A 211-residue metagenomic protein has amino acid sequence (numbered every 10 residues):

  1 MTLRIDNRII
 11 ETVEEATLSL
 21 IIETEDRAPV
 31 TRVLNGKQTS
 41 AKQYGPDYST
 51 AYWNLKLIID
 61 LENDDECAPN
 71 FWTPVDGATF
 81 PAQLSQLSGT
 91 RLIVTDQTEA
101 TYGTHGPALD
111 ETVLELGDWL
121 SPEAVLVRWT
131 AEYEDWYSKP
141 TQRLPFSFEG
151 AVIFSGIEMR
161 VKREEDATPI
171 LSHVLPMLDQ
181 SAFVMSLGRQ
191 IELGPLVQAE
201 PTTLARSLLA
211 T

Functional and structural regions predicted by a protein language model:
M1-T104, R189-L209: An ectodomain-focused feature that recognizes extracytoplasmic/extracellular
E23, A151-E158: Short beta-strand-to-coil "C-cap" segments at the C-terminal boundary of structured domains/repeats, marking
Q83-I153: Acidic, glycine-rich flexible loop segments
A124, G156, R160-K162: Residues in flexible loops and secondary-structure boundaries
R160-T211: Intrinsically disordered, low-complexity terminal/linker regions enriched in Pro/Ser/Gly and acidic residues
